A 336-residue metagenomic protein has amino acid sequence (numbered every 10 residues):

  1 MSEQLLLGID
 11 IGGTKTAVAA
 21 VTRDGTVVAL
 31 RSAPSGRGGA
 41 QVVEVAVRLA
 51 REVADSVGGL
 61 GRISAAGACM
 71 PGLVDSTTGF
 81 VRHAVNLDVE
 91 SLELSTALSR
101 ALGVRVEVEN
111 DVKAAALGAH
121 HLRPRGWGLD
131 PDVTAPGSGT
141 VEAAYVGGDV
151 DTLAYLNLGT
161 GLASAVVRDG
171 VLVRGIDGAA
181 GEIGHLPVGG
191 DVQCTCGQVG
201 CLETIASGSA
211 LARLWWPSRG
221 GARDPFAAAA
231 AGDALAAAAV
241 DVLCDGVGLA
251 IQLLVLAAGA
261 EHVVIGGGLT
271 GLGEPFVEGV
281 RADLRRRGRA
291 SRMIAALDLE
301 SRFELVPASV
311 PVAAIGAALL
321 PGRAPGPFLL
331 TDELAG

Functional and structural regions predicted by a protein language model:
M1-A65, D75-T78, R100-G103, H121-V150 (+2 more regions): ATP-binding/phosphotransfer module of carbohydrate and carboxylate kinases, centering on a glycine-rich
D10, A65-P71, E109, A154-G161 (+1 more regions): Short beta-strand segments
V21-T22, G118-A119, A165-D169, V173-G175 (+1 more regions): Short beta-strand-to-turn element immediately C-terminal to the catalytic PLP-Schiff-base lysine in fold type I
V27, V81, L172-V173: Hydrophobic "anchor" residues
L30-S32, A84, L117, G175: Residue-level detector of high-confidence beta-strand sites
P34-R37, V89, A179-E182: A short acidic/small-residue loop/turn micro-motif
G79-E90: A charged helix-plus-loop insertion that forms the helical arch/lid used to bind and gate nucleic-acid substrates
V108-V112, A116: Short loop/edge segments at beta-strand edges and connector loops that shape dinucleotide/nucleotide cofactor-binding
